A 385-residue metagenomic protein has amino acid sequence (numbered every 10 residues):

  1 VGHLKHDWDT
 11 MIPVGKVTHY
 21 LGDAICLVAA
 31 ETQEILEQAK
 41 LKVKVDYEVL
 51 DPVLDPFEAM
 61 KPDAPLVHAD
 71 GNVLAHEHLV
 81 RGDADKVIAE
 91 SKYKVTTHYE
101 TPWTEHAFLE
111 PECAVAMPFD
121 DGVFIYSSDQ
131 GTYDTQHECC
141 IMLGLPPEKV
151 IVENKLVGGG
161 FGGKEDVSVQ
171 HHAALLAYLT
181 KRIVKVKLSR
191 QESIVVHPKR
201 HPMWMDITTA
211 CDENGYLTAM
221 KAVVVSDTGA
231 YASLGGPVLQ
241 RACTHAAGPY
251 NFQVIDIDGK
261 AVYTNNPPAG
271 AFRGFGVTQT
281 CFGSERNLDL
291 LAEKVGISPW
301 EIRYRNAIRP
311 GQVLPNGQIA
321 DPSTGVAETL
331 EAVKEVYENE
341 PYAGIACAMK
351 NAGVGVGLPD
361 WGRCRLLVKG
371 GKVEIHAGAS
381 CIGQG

Functional and structural regions predicted by a protein language model:
V1, I25-D46, A114-T180, P237-A247 (+4 more regions): Alpha-helical support elements that line or immediately flank enzyme active sites and cofactor-binding pockets
V1-D23, E58-A59, L66-H68, D134 (+7 more regions): Short, surface-exposed loop/turn segments at secondary-structure boundaries that line and modulate
V1-V73, K94-T97, L179: Flexible, low-hydrophobicity surface segments
G2-H6, V73-A114, D121, P202-R286 (+2 more regions): Glycine-rich loop/linker segments at domain edges
A24, A30-T32, K181-G229: Phosphate/diphosphate-binding loops
E34, K40-D51, K92, Y99 (+12 more regions): Structural signal for hydrophobic packing residues in well-ordered secondary-structure cores of soluble enzyme domains
K61-L143, A307-K372, C381: Helix-loop-helix junctions that connect adjacent transmembrane helices in secondary transporters/permeases, recognized
E148-K155, K181-Q191, T218-V223, F252 (+3 more regions): Beta-strand segments within the central parallel beta-sheet cores of soluble alpha/beta enzyme folds
